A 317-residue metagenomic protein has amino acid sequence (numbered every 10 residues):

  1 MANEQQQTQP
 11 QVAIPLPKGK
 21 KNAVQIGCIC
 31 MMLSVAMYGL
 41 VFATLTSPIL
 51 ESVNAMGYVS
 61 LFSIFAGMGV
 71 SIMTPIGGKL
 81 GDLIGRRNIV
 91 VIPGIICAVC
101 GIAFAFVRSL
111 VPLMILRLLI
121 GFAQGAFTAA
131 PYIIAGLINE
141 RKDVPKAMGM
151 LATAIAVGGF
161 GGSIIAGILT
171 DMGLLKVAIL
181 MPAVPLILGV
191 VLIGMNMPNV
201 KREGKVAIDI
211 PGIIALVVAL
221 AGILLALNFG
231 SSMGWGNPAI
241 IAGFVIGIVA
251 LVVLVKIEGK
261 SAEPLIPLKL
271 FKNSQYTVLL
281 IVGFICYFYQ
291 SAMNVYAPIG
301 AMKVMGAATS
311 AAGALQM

Functional and structural regions predicted by a protein language model:
K20-I64, M68, M73-G77, F127 (+1 more regions): Extracytoplasmic
N22-Y38, F42-A43, P238, E263-M317: 12-transmembrane solute porter fold
L33, L61-M68, I95, G149-V157 (+3 more regions): Transmembrane alpha-helical cores of Major Facilitator Superfamily
L50-N54, V107, A123, I138-E140 (+3 more regions): Short helix-loop-helix connector
A55-S63, M148, A308-Q316: Juxtamembrane helix-start elements in MFS-like secondary transporters
T74-I210: Helix-loop-helix hairpins in multi-pass membrane proteins, especially solute transporters
D171-V282, Y289: Hydrophobic transmembrane-helix bundles of small-molecule transporters
